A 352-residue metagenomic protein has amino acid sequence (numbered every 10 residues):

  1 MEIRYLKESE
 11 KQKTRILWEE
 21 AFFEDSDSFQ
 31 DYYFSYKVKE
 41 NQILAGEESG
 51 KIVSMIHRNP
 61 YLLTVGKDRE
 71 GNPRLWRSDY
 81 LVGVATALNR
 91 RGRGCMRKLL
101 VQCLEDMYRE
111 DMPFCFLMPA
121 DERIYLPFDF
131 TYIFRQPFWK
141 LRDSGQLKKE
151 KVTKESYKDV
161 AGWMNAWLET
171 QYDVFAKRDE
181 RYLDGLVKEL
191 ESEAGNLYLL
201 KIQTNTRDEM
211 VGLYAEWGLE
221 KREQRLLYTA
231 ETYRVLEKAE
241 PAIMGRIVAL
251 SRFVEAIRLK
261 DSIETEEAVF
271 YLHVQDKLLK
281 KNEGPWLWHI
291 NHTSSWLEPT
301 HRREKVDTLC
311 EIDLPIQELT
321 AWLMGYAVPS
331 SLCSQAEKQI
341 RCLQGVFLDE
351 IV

Functional and structural regions predicted by a protein language model:
M1-P60, D68-Y80, Q146-R181, R222: Short amphipathic alpha-helix that is part of the acyltransferase structural core
F34-E40, E189-A194, W322: Short loop/turn motifs at secondary-structure junctions and domain boundaries
G46, R58, T86, L200 (+1 more regions): GNAT/GCN5-related N-acetyltransferase fold signature
N72-L88, K221-T232: Conserved acetyl-CoA binding element of GNAT-fold acetyltransferases
T86, R91-E105, Y228-R234: Conserved acetyl-CoA-binding loop-helix of GNAT-fold acetyltransferases
D111-P113, P119-F138: Conserved active-site alpha-helix within GNAT-family acetyltransferase domains
Y132-Y271, Q275: Amide-forming acyltransferase catalytic core, primarily the GNAT-like/NAT-type and related acyltransferase folds
R302-V352: C-terminal interaction segments
